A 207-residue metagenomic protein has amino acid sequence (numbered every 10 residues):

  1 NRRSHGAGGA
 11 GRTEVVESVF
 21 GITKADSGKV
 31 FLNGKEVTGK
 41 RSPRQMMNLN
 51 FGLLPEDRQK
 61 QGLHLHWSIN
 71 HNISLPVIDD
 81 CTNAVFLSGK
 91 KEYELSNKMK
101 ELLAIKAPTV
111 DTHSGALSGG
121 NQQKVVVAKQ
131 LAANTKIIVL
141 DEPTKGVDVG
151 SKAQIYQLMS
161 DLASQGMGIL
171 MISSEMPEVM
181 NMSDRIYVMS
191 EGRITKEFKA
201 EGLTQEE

Functional and structural regions predicted by a protein language model:
N1-E207: Glycine-rich phosphate-binding loops of nucleotide-dependent enzymes
